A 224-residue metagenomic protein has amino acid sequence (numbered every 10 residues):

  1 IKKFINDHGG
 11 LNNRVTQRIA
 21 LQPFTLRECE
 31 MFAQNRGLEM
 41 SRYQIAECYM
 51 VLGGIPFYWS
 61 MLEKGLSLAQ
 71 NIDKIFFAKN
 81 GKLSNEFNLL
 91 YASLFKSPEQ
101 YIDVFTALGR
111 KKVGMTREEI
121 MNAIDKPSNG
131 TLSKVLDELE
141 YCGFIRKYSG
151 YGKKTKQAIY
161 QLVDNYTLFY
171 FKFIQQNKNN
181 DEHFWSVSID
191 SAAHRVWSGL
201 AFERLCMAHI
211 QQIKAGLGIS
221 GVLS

Functional and structural regions predicted by a protein language model:
K2-T16: Short regulatory helix/loop adjacent to the ATP-binding pocket of P-loop NTPases
F4-H8, F32-N35, L62, F173-I174: Residue-level signal for well-ordered alpha-helical positions
Q17-Q44: Conserved small helical "lid"/interfacial subdomain of P-loop NTPases
P23, G53, Q161: Short aromatic/basic micro-patch
M40-I45, M50-M61, I102: The conserved phosphate-sensing helix
P56-S224: Accessory nucleic acid-recognition modules appended to NTPase machines
